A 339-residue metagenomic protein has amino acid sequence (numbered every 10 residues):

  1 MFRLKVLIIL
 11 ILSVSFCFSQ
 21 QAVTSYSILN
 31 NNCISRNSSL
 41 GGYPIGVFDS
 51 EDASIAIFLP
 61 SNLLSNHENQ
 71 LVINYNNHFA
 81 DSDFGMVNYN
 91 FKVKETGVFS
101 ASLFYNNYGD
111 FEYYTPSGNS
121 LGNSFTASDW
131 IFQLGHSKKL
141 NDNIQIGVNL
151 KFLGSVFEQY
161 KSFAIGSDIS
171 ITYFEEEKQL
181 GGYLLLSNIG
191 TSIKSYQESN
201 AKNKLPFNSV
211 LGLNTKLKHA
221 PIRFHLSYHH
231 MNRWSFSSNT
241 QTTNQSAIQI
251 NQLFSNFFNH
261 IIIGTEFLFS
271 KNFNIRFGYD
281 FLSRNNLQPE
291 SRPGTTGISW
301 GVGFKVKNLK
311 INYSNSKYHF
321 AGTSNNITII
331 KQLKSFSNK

Functional and structural regions predicted by a protein language model:
M1-R3, F18, N274: Intrinsically disordered, low-complexity sequence elements enriched in Ser/Thr/Gly/Pro
M1-V6, D142: Positively charged n-region of N-terminal signal peptides that target proteins for export
L4-S15: Sec-dependent N-terminal signal peptides
Q20-K339: Subset of outer-membrane beta-barrel
